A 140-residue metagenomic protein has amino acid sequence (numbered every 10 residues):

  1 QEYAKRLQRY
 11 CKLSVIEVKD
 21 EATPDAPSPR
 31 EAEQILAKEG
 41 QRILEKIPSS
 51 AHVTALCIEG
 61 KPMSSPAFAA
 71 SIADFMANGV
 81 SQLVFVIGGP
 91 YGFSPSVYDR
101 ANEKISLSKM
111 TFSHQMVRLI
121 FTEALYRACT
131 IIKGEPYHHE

Functional and structural regions predicted by a protein language model:
Q1, S65-A69, Y98, R118: Conserved strand-to-helix beginnings and helix N-cap segments that scaffold or border functional pockets
Q1-K12, K19: Glycine-rich, flexible N-terminal cofactor/catalytic loop recognition
K12-L13, K19-S81: S-adenosyl-L-methionine/SAH cofactor-binding core of RNA-modifying enzymes
L83-I87: Active-site-adjacent structural patch at catalytic or cofactor/ligand-binding sites
G88, S94: Rossmann-fold NAD(P)-binding glycine/threonine-rich loop
P95-H139: Structured adenosyl-cofactor binding patch, chiefly the S-adenosyl-L-methionine
